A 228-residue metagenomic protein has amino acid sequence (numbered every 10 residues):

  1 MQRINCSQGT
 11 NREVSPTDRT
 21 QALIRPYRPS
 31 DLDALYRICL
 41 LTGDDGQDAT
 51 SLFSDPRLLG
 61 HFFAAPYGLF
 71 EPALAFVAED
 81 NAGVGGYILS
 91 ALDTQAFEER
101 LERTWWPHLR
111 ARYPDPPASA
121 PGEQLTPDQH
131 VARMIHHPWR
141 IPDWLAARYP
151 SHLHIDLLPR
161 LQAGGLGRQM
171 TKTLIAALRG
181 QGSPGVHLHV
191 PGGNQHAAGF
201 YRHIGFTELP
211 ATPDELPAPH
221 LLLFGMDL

Functional and structural regions predicted by a protein language model:
L23-R37: A short beta-loop-alpha structural element at the N-terminal edge of CoA-dependent acyl/N-acetyltransferase catalytic
G43-F63, L101-P114: Conserved GNAT-fold acetyl-CoA-binding loop/helix
F53-A75, N81, P138: Active-site rim helix/loop that mediates acceptor-substrate recognition in acyltransferases
A73-V77, Y87, H154, H187 (+1 more regions): Short hydrophobic/aromatic beta-strand element in the GNAT-like acyltransferase core that lines or flanks the acyl-donor
V77, G83-L92, W139: Conserved beta-strand in the GNAT
Q95-H154: Conserved acyl-donor/pantetheine-binding loop and adjacent beta-alpha core of acyl/acetyltransferases and related
R148, L153, G164, R168-Q169 (+2 more regions): Conserved active-site alpha-helix within GNAT-family acetyltransferase domains
Y149, L178-P191: Conserved GNAT acetyl-CoA-binding A-motif
